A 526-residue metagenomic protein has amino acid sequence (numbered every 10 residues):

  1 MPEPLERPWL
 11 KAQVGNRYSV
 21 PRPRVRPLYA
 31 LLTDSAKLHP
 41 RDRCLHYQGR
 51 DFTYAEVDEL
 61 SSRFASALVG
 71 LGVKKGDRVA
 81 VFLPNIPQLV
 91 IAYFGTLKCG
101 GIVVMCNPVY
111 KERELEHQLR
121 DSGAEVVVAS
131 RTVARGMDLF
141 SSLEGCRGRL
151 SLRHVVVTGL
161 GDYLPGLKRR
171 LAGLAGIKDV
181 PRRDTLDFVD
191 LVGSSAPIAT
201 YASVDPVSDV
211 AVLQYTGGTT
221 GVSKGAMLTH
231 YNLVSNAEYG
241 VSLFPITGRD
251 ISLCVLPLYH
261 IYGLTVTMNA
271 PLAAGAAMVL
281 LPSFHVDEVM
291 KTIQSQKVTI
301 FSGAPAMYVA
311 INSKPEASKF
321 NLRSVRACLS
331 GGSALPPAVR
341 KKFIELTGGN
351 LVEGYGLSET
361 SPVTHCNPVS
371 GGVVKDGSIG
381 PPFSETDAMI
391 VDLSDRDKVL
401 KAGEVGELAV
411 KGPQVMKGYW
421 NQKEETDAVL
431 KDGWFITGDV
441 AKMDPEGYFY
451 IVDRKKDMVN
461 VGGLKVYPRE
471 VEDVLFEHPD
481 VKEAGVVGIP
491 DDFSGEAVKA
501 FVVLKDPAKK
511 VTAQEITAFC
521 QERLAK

Functional and structural regions predicted by a protein language model:
P23-R24, T33, R41-I86, V90-F94 (+1 more regions): Conserved AMP-binding/adenylate-forming core of the ANL superfamily
T53-A55, A211-S235: Conserved AMP-binding A3 loop
G70-L71, K98-D190, D506: Structural core segment of the AMP-binding/adenylate-forming
G100, V234-I251, Y259-I300, A310 (+1 more regions): Conserved AMP-binding/adenylation subdomain of ANL enzymes
Y110, E116-H117, F301, G412 (+3 more regions): AMP-binding/adenylate-forming catalytic core of the ANL superfamily
V155, V298-G303, N312-V374, D387 (+1 more regions): Gly/Ser/Thr-rich phosphate-binding loop
V157, I177-Y215, V222, P245-I251: Conserved pre-ATP/AMP-binding loop-to-beta segment of ANL
P381-E385, R396-A428, V466: Conserved ATP/PPi-binding loop(s) of AMP-dependent carboxylate-activating enzymes
